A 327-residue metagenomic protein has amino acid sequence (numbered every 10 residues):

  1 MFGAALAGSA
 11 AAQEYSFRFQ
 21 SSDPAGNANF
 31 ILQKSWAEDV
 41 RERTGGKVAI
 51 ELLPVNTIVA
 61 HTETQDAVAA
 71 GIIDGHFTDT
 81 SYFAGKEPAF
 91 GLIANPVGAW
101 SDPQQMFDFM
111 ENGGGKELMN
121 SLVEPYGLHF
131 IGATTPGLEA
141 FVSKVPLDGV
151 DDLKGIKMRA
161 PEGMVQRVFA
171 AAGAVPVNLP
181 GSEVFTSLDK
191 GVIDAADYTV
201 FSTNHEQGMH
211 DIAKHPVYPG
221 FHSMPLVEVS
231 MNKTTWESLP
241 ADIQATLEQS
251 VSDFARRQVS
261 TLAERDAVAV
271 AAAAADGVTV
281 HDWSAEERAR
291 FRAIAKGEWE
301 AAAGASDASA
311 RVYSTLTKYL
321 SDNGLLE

Functional and structural regions predicted by a protein language model:
M1-A5: Bacterial N-terminal signal peptides
L6-A12: Sec/Tat signal peptide C-region and signal peptidase I cleavage site
Q13-Q105, G114-E327: N-terminal secretory/targeting leader peptides
